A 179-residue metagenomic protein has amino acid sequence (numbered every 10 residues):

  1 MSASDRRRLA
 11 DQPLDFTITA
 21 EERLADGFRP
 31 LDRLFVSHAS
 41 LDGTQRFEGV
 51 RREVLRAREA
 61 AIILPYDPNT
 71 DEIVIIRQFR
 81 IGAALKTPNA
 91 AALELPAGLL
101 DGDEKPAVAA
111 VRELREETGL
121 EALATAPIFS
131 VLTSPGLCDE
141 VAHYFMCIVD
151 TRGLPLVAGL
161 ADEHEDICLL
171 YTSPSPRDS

Functional and structural regions predicted by a protein language model:
S2-F16, A20, A25-F28: Alpha-helical and coiled-coil interaction segments, frequently adjacent to or embedded within charge-biased
S2-R7, R52-A57, L64, N69-R112 (+3 more regions): Conserved Nudix-box catalytic region and its N-terminal flanking loop in Nudix hydrolases and closely related
D26-N69: Acidic, metal-coordinating catalytic segment for phosphate/diphosphate chemistry, firing primarily on the Nudix
P30, E59, N89, C138-V141 (+1 more regions): A generic structural signal for well-ordered coil/turn residues at beta-strand boundaries that shape enzyme active-site
P30, V36-L41, S134-P155: Active-site-adjacent beta-strand/loop module that shapes the phosphate/pyrophosphate-binding cleft
P68, L100, A122, V149-D150 (+1 more regions): Hydrophobic pocket-lining residues within nucleotide cofactor-binding pockets
E104-C147: A contiguous pocket-lining binding segment that forms or flanks enzyme active sites
Y171-D178: Conserved small/polar residues in nucleotide/adenosyl-binding loops
